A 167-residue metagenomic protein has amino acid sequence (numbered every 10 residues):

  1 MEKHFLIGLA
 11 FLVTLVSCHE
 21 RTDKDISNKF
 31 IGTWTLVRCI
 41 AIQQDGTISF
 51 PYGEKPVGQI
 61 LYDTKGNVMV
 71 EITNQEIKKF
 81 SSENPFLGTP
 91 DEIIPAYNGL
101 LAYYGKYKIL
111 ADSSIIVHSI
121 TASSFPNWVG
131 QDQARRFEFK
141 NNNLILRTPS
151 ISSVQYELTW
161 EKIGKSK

Functional and structural regions predicted by a protein language model:
M1-H4: Positively charged n-region of N-terminal signal peptides that target proteins for export
A10-S17: Hydrophobic h-region of N-terminal signal peptides that target proteins for export in Gram-negative bacteria
C18-K167: Lipid interaction determinants
